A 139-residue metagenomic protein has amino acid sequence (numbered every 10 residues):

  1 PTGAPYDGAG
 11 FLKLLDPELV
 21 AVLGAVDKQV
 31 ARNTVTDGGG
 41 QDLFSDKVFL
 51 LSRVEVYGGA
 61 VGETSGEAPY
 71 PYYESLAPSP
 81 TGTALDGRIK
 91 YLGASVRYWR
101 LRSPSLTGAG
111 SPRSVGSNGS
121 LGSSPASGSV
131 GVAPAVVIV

Functional and structural regions predicted by a protein language model:
P1-V139: Collagenous Gly-X-Y triple-helix signature in extracellular proteins
